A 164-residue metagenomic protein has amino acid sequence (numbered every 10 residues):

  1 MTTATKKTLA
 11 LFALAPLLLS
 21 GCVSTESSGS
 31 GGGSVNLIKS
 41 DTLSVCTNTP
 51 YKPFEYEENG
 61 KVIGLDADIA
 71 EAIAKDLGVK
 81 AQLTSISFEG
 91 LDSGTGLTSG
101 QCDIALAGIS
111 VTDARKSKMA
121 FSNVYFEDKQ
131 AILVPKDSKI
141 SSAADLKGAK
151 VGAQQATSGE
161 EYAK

Functional and structural regions predicted by a protein language model:
M1-F12: Bacterial N-terminal signal peptides that target proteins for export
A13, D41, D128: Residues that flank catalytic or metal-binding motifs in active/ligand-binding sites
L18-G21: C-terminal motif of bacterial Sec signal peptides marking the signal peptidase cleavage site
V23-E26: Bacterial signal peptide processing site
G31-G32, I38-A107: Extracytoplasmic small-molecule ligand-binding "clamshell" domains of the periplasmic binding protein/Venus flytrap
K52, V62-D76, I109, E127-K164: Bilobed "Venus flytrap"/periplasmic-binding protein-like clamshell domains and structurally analogous long
E55-E57, R115-S117, Y162-A163: Short glycine-/acidic-enriched loop or helix-start segments at secondary-structure transitions that form or flank
E71, K80-D145: Acidic, polar ligand-binding/catalytic clefts
